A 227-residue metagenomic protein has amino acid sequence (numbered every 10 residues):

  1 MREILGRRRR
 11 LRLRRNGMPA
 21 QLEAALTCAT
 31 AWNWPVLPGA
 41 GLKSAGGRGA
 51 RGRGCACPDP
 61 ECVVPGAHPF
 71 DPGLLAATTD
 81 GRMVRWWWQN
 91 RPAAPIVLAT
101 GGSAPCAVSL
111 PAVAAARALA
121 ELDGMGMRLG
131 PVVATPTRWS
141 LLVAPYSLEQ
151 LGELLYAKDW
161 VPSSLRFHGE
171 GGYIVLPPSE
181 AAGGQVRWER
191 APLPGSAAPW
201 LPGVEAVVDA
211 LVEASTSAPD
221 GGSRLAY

Functional and structural regions predicted by a protein language model:
M1-R138, L142-Y227: Conserved phosphate/metal-binding and DNA-contacting active-site motifs used in DNA phosphodiester-bond processing
